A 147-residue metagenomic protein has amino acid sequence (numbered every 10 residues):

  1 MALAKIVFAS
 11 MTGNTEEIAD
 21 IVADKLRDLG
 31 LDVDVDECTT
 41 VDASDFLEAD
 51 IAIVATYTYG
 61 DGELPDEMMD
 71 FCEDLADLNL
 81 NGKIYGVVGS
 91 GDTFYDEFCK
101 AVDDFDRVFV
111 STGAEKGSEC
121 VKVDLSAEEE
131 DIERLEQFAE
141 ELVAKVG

Functional and structural regions predicted by a protein language model:
A2-L3, N14-E17, K25-L29, D34-D36 (+1 more regions): FMN-binding flavodoxin-like domain, especially the glycine-rich phosphate-binding loop
F8-T12: Aromatic-flanked redox-active Cys/Sec active sites in thiol-based oxidoreductases, especially the WC-centered
T40-D45: Short acidic active-site motifs
